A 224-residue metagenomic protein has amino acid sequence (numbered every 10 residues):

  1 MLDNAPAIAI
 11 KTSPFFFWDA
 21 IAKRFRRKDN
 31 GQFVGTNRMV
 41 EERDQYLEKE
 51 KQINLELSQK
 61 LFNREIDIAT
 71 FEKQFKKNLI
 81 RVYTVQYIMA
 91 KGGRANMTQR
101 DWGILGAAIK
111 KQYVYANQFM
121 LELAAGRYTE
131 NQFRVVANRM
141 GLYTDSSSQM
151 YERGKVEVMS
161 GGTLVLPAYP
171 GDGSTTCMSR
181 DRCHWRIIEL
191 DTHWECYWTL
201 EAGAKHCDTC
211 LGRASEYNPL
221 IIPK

Functional and structural regions predicted by a protein language model:
M1-K224: Domain-core detector
